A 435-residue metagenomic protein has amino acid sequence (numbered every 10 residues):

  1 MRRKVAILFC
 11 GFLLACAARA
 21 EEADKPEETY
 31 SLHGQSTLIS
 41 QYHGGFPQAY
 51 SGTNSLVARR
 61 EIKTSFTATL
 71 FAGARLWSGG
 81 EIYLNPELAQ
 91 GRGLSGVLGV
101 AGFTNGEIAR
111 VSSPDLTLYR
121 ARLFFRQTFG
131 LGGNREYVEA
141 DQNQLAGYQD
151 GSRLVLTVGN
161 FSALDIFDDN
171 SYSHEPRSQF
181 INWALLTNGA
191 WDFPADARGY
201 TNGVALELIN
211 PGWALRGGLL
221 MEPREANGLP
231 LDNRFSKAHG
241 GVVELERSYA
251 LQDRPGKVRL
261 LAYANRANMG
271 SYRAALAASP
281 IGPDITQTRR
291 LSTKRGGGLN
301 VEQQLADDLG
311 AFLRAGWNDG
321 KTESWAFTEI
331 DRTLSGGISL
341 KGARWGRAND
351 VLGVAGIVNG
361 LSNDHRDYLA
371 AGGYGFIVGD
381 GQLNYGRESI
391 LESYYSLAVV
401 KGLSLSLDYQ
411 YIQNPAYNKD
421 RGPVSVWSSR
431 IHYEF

Functional and structural regions predicted by a protein language model:
E21-L32, G44-G45, G73-I82, G130-R153 (+6 more regions): Short loop/turn motifs that connect adjacent beta-strands in outer-membrane beta-barrel proteins
Y30, T64-L70, Y119-L123, L154 (+7 more regions): Hydrophobic, lipid-facing positions within transmembrane beta-strands of outer-membrane proteins
L32, S36-S40, L84-L88, L156-N160 (+7 more regions): Transmembrane beta-barrel strands of outer-membrane/channel proteins
A74-L76, P86, Q127-F129, N160 (+7 more regions): Residue-level signature of outer-membrane beta-barrel architecture
L98-D115, Y119, G132-G240, E244 (+2 more regions): Surface-exposed coil loops of outer-membrane beta-barrel proteins
A121-N134, V354, P423-F435: Outer-membrane beta-barrel "beta-signal"
W183-A311, A315-T322, E329, L340: Signature for the C-terminal beta-barrel architecture of outer-membrane proteins
E246, L261-L291, D319, E323-I412: Outer membrane beta-barrel transmembrane domains
